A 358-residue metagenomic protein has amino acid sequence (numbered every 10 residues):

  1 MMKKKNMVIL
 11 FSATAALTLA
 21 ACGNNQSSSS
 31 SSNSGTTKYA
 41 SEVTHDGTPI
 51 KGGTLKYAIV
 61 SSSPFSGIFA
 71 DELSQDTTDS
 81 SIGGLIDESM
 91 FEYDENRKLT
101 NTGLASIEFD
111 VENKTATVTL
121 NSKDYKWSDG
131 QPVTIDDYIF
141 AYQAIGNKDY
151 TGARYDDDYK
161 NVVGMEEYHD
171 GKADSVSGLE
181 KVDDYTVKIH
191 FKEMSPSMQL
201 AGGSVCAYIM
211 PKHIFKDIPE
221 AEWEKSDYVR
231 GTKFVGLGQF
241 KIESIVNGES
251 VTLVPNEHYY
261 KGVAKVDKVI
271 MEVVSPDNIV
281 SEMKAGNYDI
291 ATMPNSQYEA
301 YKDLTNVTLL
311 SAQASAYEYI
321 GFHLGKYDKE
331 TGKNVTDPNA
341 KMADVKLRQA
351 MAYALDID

Functional and structural regions predicted by a protein language model:
T18-A21: C-terminal motif of bacterial Sec signal peptides marking the signal peptidase cleavage site
G23-Q26: Bacterial signal peptide processing site
K56, T134-A141, D184-K188, D267-K268 (+1 more regions): Alpha-helical secondary-structure segments
K56-V111: N-terminal lobe/hinge region of extracytoplasmic solute-binding protein
S106-R154, E282, A340-A343: Aromatic- and charge-enriched surface segment that lines or borders ligand/interaction sites
D156-D217: Surface-exposed binding/hinge segments that line and control ligand-binding clefts or catalytic entry sites
G203-A264, K268, N278: Gly/Pro-rich hinge or "lid" segments in bacterial periplasmic/extracellular proteins
Y228, N256-Y301: Ligand-site clamp/hinge motif
